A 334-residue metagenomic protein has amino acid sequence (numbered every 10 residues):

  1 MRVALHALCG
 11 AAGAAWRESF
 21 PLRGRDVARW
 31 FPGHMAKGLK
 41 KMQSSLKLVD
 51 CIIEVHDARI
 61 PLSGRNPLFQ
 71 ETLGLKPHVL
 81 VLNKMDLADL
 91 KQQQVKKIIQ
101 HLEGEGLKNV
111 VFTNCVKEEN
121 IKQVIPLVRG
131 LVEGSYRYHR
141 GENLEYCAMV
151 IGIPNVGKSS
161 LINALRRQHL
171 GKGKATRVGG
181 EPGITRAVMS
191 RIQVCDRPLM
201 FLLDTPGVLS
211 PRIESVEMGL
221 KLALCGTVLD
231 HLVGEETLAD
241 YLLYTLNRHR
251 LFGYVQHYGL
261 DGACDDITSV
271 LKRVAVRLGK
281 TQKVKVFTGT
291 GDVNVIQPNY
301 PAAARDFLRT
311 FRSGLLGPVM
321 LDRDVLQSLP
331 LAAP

Functional and structural regions predicted by a protein language model:
R2-C51, R59-I60, R65-L68, T72-V79 (+5 more regions): Helix-rich effector regions associated with P-loop NTPase G domains
P77-V79, M85-P154, A164-R167, K174-A175 (+3 more regions): Canonical P-loop GTPase G-domain recognition
P154-N155, P206: A short acidic Gly-Thr/Ser loop motif
K158: Conserved lysine of the Walker
L161: Hydrophobic positions on the alpha1 helix immediately C-terminal to the Walker A/P-loop
